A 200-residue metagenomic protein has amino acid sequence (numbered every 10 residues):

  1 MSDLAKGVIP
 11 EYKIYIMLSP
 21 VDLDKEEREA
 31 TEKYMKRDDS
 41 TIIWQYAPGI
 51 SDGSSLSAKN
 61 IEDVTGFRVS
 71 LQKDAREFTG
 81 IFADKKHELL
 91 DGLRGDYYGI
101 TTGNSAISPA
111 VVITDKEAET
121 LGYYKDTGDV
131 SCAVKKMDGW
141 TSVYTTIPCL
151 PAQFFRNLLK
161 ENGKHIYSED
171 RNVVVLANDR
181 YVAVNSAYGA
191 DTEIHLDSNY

Functional and structural regions predicted by a protein language model:
M1-V8: A short, well-structured beta->alpha microelement
P10, L18-Y200: A conserved amphipathic helix/loop scaffold that creates a polar/acidic microenvironment used either to coordinate
K13: Conserved acidic residues
